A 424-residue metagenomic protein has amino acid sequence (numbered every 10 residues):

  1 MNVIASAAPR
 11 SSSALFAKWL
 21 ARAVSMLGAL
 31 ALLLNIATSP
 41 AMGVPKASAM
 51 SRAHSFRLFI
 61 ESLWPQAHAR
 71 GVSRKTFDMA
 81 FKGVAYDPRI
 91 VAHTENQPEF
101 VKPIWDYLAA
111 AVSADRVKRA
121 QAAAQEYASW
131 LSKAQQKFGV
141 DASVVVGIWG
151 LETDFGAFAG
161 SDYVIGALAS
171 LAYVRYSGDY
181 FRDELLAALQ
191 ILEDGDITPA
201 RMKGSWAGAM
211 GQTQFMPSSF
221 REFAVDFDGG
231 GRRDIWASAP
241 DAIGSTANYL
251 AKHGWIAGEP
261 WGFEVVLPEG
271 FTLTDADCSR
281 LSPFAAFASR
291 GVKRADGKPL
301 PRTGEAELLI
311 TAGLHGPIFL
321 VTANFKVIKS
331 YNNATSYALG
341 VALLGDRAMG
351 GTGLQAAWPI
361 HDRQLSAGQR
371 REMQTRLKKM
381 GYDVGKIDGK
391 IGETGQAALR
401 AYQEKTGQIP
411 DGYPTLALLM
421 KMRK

Functional and structural regions predicted by a protein language model:
M1-W19: N-terminal secretory signal peptides that target proteins for export/translocation
A23-A37: Bacterial N-terminal signal peptides
I36-A49: Signal peptide processing junction and immediate N-terminal pro/mature segment of secreted/exported proteins
R52-R74, D78: Mature N-terminal segment immediately following signal peptide/propeptide cleavage in secreted/periplasmic
F59-Q66, W130, A167, M373 (+1 more regions): A general alpha-helix detector
V72-T303, G313, P317-V321, F325-G345 (+3 more regions): Catalytic glycan-binding domains that act on GlcNAc-containing polysaccharides
A80, I191, Y249, L344 (+4 more regions): Generic, well-ordered alpha-helical scaffold segments in large soluble proteins
L365-R370, K378-M422: Short acidic, glycine/serine/threonine-rich helix-capping segments at coil-helix boundaries
